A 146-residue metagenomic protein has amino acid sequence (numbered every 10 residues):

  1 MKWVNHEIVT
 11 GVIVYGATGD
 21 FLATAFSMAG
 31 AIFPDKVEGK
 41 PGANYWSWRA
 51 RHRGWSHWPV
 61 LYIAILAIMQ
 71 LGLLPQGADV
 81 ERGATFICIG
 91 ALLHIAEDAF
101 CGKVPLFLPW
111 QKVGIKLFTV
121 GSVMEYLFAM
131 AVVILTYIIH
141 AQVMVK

Functional and structural regions predicted by a protein language model:
M1-K146: N-terminal membrane-targeting hydrophobic helices
